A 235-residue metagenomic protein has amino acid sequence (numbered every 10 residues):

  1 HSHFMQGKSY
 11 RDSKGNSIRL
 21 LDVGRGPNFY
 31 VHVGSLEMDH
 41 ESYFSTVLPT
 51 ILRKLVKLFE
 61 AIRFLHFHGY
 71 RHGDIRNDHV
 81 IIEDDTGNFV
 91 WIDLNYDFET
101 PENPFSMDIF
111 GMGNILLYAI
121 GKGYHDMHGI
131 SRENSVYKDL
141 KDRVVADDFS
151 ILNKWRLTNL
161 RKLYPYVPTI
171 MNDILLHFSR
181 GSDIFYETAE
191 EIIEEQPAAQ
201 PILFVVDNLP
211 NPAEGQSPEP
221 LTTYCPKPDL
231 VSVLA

Functional and structural regions predicted by a protein language model:
H1-S2: Structural motif at the C-terminus of the N-lobe alphaC helix and the adjacent alphaC-beta4 loop of the Hanks-type
M5-L48: Conserved structural core of kinase catalytic domains
K54-L55: Activation segment signature within eukaryotic-like protein kinase domains
I62-E83: Catalytic-loop of the protein kinase fold
F89-I170: C-lobe/activation-segment region of protein kinase-like
M171-L175, A189: Hydrophobic alpha-helical patch in the C-lobe of Hanks-type protein kinase catalytic domains
S179-I192: A conserved short helix/loop substructure at the end of the activation segment of eukaryotic-like protein kinase domains
L203-A235: Regulatory extensions appended to serine/threonine kinase catalytic cores
